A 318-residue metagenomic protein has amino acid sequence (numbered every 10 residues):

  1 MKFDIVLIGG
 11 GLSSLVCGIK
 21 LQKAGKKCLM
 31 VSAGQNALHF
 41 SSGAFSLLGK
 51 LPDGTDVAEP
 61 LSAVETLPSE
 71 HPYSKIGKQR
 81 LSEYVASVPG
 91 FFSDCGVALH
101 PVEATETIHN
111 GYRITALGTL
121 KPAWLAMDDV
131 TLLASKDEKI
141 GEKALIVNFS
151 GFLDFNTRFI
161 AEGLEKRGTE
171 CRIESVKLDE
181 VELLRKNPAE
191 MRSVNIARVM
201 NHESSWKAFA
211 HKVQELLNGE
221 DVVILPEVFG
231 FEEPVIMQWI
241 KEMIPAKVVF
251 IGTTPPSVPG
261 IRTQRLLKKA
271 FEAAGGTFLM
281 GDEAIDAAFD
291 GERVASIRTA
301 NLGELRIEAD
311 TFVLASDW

Functional and structural regions predicted by a protein language model:
F3-M30: N-terminal Rossmann-like FAD-binding beta1-loop-alpha1 element of flavoenzymes
V6-I8, V31, A284, I307-D317: Short hydrophobic core segments
G9, V147-S150, P226-E227, A300 (+1 more regions): Short, well-ordered coil/turn residues at beta-beta hairpins and beta-strand->alpha-helix junctions within
A33-S69, E180-I196: Conserved N-terminal glycine-rich FAD pyrophosphate-binding loop of Rossmann-like flavoproteins
L47-L133, E138, A144-L145, F149-F152 (+1 more regions): Dinucleotide-binding Rossmann-like beta1-alpha1 core, especially the glycine-rich loop that anchors the ADP
E70-Y73, T131-F152, R172-V176, E182-N195 (+2 more regions): Helix-loop-beta segment of a Rossmann-like dinucleotide-binding subdomain
F155, F159-R167, M200-N218, V222 (+2 more regions): Helical element adjacent to the flavin cofactor pocket in flavoenzyme catalytic cores
K268, I285-R306, F312: Conserved beta-strand-loop-beta-strand element in the redox core of flavoprotein oxidoreductases
